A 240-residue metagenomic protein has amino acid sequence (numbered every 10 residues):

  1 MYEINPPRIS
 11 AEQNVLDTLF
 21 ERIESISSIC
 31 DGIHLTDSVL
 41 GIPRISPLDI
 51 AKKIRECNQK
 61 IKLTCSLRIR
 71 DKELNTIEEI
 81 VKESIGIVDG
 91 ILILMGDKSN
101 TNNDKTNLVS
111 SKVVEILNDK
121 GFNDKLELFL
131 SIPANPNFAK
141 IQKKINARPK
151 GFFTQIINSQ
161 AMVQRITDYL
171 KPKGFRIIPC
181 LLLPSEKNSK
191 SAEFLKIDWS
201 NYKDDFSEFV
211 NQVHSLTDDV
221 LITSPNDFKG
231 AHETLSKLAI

Functional and structural regions predicted by a protein language model:
M1-D17, L63-N75, K125-N137, A192-D204: Active-site mouth loops of central-metabolism enzymes
M1-P6, D31-L35, L63-L67, I91-I93 (+4 more regions): Hydrophobic faces of well-ordered beta-strands that scaffold small-molecule active sites in alpha/beta enzyme cores
I4-S10, D37-G41, I69-D71, D97-S99 (+4 more regions): Active-site-proximal loop/turn and secondary-structure-junction residues that shape catalytic pockets, frequently
E21-V39, K144-F153, S215-L216: Catalytic domains of carbohydrate-active enzymes, especially glycoside hydrolases
G41-I54, D71-I80, D97-D119, F138-A139 (+2 more regions): Active-site-adjacent beta->alpha loops and helix N-cap segments on the catalytic face of soluble alpha/beta enzymes
I87-N100, A147-M162, L216-D227: Glycine-rich phosphate-binding active-site loops on the catalytic face of alpha/beta enzymes
G174-D218: Catalytic-face loop-and-helix region of soluble metabolic enzyme cores
V210-A239: C-terminal extensions of enzymes
